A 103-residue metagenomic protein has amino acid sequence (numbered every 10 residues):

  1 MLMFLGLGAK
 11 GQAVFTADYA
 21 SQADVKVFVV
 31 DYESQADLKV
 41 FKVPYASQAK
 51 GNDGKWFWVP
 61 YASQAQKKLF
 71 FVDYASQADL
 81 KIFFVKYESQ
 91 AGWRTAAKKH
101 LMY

Functional and structural regions predicted by a protein language model:
M1-G6: Bacterial N-terminal signal peptides
K10-Y103: Repetitive, compositionally biased segments used for assembly/scaffolding
